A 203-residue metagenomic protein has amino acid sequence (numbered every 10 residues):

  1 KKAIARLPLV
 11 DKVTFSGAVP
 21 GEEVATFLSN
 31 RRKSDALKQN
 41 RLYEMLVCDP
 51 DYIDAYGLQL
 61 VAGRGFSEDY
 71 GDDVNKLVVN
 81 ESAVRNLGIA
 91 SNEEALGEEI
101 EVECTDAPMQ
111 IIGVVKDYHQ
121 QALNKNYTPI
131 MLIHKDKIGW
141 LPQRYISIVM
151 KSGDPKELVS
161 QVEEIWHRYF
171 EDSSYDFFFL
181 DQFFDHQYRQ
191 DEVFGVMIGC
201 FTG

Functional and structural regions predicted by a protein language model:
K2-Q190: Mid-to-C-terminal secondary-structure elements that act as membrane-proximal/extracytoplasmic interface segments
D191-G203: Hydrophobic alpha-helical transmembrane segments of multi-pass inner-membrane transport and secretion
